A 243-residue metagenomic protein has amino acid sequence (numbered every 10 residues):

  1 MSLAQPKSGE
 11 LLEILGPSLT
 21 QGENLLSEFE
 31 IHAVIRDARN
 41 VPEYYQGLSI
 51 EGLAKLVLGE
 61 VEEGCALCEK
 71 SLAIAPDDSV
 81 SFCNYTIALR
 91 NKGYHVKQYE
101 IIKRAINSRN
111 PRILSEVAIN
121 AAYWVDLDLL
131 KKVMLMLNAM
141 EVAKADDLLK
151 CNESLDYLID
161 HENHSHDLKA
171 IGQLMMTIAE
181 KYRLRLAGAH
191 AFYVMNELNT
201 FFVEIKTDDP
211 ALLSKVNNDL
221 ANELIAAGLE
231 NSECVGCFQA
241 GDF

Functional and structural regions predicted by a protein language model:
M1-P6: Eukaryotic low-complexity, non-globular regulatory regions
S8-L11: Short linear clamp-binding motif
E13-I14, S18-A145: Alpha-helical protein-protein interaction scaffolds
N84-I87, I106, A118-A121, N152-S154 (+1 more regions): Hydrophobic transmembrane alpha-helix bundles
M134-I159, N163-D167: Long, charge-rich C-terminal accessory regions
D156-F243: Helical anchoring/docking segments at protein termini
